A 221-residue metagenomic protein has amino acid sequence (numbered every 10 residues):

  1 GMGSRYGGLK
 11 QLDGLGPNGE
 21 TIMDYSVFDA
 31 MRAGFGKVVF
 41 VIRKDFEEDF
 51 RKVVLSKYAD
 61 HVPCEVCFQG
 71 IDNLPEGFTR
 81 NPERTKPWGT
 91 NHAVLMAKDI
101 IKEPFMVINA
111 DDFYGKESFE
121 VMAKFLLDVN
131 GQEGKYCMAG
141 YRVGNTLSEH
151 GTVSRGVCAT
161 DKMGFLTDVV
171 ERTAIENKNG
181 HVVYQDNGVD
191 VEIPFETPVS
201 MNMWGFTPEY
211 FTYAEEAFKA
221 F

Functional and structural regions predicted by a protein language model:
G1, D111, R142: Active-site glycine-centered loops adjacent to acidic/histidine catalytic or metal-binding residues that shape
G1, D45, P208-E209: Alpha-helix/helix-capping structural signal
G1-L9, D13, E20: N-terminal nucleotide-binding beta1-loop-alpha1 segment
P17-V107, Y114-G115, F119-V121, D128: Conserved N-terminal catalytic core of the sugar/cofactor nucleotidyltransferase
K116-W204: Conserved core of the sugar-phosphate nucleotidyltransferase
M203-A214: Conserved nucleotide-sugar donor-binding and metal-coordinating catalytic region shared by glycosyltransferases
E215-F221: A C-terminal functional module that forms or caps the active site or interfaces directly with catalytic machinery
